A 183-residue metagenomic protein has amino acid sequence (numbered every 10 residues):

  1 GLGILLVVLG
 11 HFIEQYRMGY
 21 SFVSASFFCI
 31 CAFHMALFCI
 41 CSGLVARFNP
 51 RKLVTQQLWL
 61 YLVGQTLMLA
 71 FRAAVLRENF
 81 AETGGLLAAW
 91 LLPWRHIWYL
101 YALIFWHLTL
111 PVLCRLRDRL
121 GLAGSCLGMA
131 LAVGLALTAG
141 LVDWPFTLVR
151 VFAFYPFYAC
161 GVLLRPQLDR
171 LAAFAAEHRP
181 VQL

Functional and structural regions predicted by a protein language model:
G1-F48, Q57-T66: Functionally critical transmembrane alpha-helices in membrane proteins and complexes, commonly lining
G3-F12, A73-V75, W94-Y99, F154-Y155 (+1 more regions): Hydrophobic alpha-helical transmembrane segments
V7, I40, A46-R47, L69 (+3 more regions): Hydrophobic alpha-helical segments of integral membrane proteins
L9-F12, Y16, L44-R47, R51 (+5 more regions): Structural signature of transmembrane alpha-helix termini at the membrane-water interface
F22-M35, L87-A102, G140-F157, L183: Interfacial loop-to-helix transition and helix-capping segments at the boundaries of transmembrane helices
M35-V45, W98-L110, Y155-L163: Hydrophobic cores of alpha-helical transmembrane segments in multi-pass inner/ER membrane proteins, independent
Q56-L110, G124, G128-L141: Membrane-interface helix-loop-helix regions
W90, C114-L183: Aromatic-enriched alpha-helical transmembrane segments of multi-pass intramembrane proteins
